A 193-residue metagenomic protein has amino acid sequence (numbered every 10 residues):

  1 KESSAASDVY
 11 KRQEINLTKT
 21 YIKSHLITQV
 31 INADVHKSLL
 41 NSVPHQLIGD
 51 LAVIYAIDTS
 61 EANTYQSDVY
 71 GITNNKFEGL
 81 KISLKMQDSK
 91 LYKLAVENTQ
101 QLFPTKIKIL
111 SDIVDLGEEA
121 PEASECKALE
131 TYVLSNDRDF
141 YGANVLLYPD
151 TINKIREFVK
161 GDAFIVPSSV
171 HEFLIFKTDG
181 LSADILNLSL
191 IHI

Functional and structural regions predicted by a protein language model:
K1-A6, Y10, I191-H192: Single conserved hydrophobic/aromatic residue that forms the stacking wall/gate of nucleotide- or nucleobase-binding
S4-S7, N16, N32, D58 (+1 more regions): Poly-acidic low-complexity segments
E14-V53: Extended, Lys/Arg-enriched charged tracts that mediate electrostatic binding to polyanionic substrates
S42-L190: A contiguous, surface-oriented mixed alpha/beta subdomain in the mid-to-C-terminal portion of proteins that forms
